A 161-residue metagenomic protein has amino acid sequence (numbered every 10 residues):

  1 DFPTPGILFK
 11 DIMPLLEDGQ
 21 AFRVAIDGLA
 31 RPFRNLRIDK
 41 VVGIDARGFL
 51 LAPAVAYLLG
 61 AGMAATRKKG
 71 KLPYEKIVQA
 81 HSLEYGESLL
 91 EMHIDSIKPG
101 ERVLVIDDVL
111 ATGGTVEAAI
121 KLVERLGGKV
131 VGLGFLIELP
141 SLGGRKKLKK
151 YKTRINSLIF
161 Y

Functional and structural regions predicted by a protein language model:
D1-I106, L110-Y161: PRPP-associated nucleotide enzymes
